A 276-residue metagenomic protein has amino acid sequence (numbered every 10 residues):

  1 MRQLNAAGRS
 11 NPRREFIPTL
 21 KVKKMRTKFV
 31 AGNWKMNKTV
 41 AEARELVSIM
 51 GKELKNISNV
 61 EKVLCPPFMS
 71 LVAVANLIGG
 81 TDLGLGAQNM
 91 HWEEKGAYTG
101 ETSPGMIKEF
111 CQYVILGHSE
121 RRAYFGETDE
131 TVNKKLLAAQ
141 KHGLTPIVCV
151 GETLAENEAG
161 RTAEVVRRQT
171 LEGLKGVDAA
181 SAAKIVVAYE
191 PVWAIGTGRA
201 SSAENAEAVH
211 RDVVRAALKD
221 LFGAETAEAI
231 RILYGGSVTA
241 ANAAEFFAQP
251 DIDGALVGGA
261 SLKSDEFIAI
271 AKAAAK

Functional and structural regions predicted by a protein language model:
L4-K24: Short, Lys/Arg-enriched N-terminal segments with co-localized hydrophobic residues within the first ~10-30 amino acids
P18-K276: Active-site loop-to-helix "anion-binding N-cap" substructures in soluble metabolic enzymes
